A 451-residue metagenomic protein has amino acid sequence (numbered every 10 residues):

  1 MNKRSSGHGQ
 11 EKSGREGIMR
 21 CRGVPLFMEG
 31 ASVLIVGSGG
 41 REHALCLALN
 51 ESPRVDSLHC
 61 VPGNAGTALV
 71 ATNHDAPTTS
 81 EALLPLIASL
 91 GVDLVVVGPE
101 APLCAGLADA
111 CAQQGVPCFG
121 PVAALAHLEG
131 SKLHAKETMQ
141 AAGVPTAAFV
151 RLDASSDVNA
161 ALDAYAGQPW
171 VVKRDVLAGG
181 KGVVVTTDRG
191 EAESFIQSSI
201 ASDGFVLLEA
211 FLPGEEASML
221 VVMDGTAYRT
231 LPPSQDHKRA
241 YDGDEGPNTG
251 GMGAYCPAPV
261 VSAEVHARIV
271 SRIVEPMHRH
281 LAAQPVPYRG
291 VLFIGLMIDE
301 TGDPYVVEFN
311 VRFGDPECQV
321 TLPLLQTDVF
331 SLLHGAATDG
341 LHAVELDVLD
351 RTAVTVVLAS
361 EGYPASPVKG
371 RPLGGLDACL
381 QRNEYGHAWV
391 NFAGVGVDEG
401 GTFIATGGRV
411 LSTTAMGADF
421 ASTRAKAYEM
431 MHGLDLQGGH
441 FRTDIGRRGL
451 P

Functional and structural regions predicted by a protein language model:
R20-A124: ATP-binding N-terminal substructure of ATP-dependent carboxylate-amine bond-forming enzymes
L34-I35, L128-L207, Q235, P259-P276: Active-site nucleotide/adenylate-binding loops and adjacent lid/helix of ATP-dependent enzymes
A68-A71, H127-L133, Y241-D242: Short, charged, surface-exposed secondary-structure boundary motifs
G182-C318: Internal nucleotide-binding/catalytic subdomain
V270-L292, N310-H387, D398: Active-site "cap" helix and flanking loop/linker of ATP-utilizing ligase/carboxylase catalytic domains
A405-P451: Generic C-terminus detector
